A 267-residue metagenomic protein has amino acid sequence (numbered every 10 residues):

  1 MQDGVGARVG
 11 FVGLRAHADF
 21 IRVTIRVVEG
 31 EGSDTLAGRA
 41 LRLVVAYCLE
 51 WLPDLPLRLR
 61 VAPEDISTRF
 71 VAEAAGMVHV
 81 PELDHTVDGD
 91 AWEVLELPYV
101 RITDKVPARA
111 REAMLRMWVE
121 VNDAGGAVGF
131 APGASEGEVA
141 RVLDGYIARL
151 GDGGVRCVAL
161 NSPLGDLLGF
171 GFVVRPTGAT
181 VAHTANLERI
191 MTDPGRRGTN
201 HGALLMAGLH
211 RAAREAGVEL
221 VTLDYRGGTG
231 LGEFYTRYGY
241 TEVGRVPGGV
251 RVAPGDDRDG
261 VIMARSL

Functional and structural regions predicted by a protein language model:
M1-G30, R101, K105, R109-R189 (+4 more regions): Acetyl-CoA-dependent GNAT
M1-V100, A113, I190, E215-L220 (+3 more regions): Acyl-donor (CoA/ACP) binding surface of acyl/acetyltransferases
E31, R196, N200: Glycine-rich phosphate-binding loop
T35, S67, R109, A182 (+2 more regions): Residues that form or flank phosphate/diphosphate-binding pockets in enzymes that use nucleotide phosphates
R226-G228: Active-site beta-loop-alpha junctions enriched in small/polar residues
